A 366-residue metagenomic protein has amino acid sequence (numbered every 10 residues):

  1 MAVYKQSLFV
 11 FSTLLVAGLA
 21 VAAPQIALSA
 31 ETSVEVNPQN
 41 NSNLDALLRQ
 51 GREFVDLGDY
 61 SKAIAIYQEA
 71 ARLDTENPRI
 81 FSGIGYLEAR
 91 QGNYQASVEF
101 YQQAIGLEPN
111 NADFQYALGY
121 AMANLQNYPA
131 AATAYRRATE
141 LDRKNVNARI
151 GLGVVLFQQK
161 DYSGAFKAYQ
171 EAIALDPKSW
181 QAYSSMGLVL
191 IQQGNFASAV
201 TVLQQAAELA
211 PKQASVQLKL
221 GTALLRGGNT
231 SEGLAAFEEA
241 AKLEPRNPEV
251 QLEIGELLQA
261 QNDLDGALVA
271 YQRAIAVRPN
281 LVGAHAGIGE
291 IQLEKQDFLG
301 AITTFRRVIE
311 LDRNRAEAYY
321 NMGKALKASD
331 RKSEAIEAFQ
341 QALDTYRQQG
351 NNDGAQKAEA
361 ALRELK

Functional and structural regions predicted by a protein language model:
A2, S7-V10, E31-D45, P279 (+1 more regions): Terminal, low-structured helical/coil segments at or just beyond the last alpha-helical repeat
A2-G83, A89-G92, E99, R363-K366: N-terminal leader/linker segments that initiate helical-solenoid repeat arrays
L44, P78-R79, A112-D113, V146-N147 (+6 more regions): Helix-start (N-cap) detector for alpha-helical repeat units in TPR-like alpha-solenoids, especially tetratricopeptide
G58-A65, R90-Q103, L125-R137, Q159-E171 (+9 more regions): Structural signature of tandem alpha-helical TPR/SEL1-like repeats, specifically the intra-repeat loop/turn
E99-G151: Surface-exposed, polar helix/loop patches in the mature regions of secreted/periplasmic/lumenal proteins that form
